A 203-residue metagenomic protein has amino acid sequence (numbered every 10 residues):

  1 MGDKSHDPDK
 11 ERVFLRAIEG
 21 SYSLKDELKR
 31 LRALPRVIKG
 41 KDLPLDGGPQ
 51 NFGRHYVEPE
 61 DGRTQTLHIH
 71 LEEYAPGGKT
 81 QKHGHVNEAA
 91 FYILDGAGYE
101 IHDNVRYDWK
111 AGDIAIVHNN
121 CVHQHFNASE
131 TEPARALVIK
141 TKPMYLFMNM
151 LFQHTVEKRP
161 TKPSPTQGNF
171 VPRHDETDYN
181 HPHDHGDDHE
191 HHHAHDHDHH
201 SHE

Functional and structural regions predicted by a protein language model:
M1-Q65, F152-T155, T161-D188, H192 (+1 more regions): A short, N-terminal "cap"/entry segment at the start of jelly-roll beta-barrel domains of the cupin/DSBH fold
G53-V57, I69-G84: Conserved short histidine dyad/triad with adjacent acidic residue
E58-P59, K79-H85, D108, F126-A128: Short histidine-centered beta-strand/loop micro-motifs that create catalytic or ligand/metal-coordination sites
T66-I69, A90-Y92, I116, T131-M150: A short hydrophobic beta-strand segment most commonly corresponding to one strand of the jelly-roll/cupin
H68, G78-T80, N87, D103 (+1 more regions): Short, solvent-exposed loop/turn positions at domain surfaces that link secondary-structure elements or cap domain
T80-K82, E100-I101, V117, H123-E130 (+1 more regions): Short beta-strand His + acidic residue motifs that chelate non-heme Fe in jelly-roll/DSBH and cupin folds
N87-G98: Glycine- and acidic-residue-biased ligand/ion/polar-headgroup-sensing regions
N104-N120: Short acidic-glycine-tyrosine-enriched beta hairpin
